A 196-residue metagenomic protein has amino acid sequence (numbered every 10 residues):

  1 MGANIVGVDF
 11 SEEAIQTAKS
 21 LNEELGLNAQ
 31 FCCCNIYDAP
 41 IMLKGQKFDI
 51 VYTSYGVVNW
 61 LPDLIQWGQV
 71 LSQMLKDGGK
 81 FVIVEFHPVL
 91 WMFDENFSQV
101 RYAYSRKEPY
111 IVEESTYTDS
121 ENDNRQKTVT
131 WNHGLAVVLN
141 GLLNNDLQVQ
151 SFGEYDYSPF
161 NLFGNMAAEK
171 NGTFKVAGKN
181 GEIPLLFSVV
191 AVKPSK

Functional and structural regions predicted by a protein language model:
M1-I41: Class I SAM-dependent methyltransferase SAM/SAH-binding core
I41-V51: A short acidic, Gly/Pro-enriched loop at the edge of an enzyme's catalytic core that lines a small-molecule cofactor
D49-I65: A short SAM/SAH-binding and catalytic strip from SAM-dependent methyltransferases
I65-K80: A short glycine-rich, Lys/Arg-flanked "PGG" loop and its adjoining helix->strand segment in the class I
K80-S115: Conserved class I S-adenosyl-L-methionine
E85-N96, E121-V137: Acceptor-substrate binding/catalytic loop of class I
T118, T128-F152: Short alpha-helix
N145-L147, E169-K196: Core SAM-dependent methyltransferase catalytic element
